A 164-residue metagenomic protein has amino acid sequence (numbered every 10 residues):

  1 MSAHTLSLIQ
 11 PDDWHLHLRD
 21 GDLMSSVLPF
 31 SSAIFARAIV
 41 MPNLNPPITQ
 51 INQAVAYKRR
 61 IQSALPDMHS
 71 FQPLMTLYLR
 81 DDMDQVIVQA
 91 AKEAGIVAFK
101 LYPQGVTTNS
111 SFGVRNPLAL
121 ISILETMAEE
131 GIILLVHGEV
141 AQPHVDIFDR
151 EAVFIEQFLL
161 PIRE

Functional and structural regions predicted by a protein language model:
M1-A3, M83-L101, N109-E164: Histidine/acidic residue-rich metal-binding segments in metalloenzymes
M1-S32: Replace "His-x-His-based motif
W14, L28-N52, M68-R80, I96-N109 (+2 more regions): Divalent metal-dependent hydrolysis catalytic cores, especially in the metallo-beta-lactamase
D20-L23, L79-M83: Short beta->alpha connector loops
D22, S26, I48-N52, L118 (+1 more regions): Conserved active-site and cofactor/substrate-binding residues in soluble primary-metabolism enzymes
V27, Y57, I123: Aromatic/hydrophobic pocket-lining residues that form π-stacking "cages" and hydrophobic walls in ligand
I51-R59: Glycine-rich loop at the start of a catalytic domain that most often binds anionic cofactors/ligands
I61-L65: Conserved hydrophobic residues forming the short capping helix/wall of the S-adenosyl-L-methionine
